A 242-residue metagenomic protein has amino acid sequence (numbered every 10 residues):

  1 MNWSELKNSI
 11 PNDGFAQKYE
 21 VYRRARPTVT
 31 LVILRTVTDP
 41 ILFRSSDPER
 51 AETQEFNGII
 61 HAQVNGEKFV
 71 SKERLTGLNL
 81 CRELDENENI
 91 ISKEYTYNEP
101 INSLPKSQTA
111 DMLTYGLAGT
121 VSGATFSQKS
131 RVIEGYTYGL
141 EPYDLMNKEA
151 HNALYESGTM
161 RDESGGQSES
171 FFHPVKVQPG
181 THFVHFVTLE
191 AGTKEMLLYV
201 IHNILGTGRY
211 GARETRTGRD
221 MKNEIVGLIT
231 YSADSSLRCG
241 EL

Functional and structural regions predicted by a protein language model:
M1-L242: RNA-binding basic/glycine-rich loop and surface signature characteristic of RAMP-family CRISPR effectors
